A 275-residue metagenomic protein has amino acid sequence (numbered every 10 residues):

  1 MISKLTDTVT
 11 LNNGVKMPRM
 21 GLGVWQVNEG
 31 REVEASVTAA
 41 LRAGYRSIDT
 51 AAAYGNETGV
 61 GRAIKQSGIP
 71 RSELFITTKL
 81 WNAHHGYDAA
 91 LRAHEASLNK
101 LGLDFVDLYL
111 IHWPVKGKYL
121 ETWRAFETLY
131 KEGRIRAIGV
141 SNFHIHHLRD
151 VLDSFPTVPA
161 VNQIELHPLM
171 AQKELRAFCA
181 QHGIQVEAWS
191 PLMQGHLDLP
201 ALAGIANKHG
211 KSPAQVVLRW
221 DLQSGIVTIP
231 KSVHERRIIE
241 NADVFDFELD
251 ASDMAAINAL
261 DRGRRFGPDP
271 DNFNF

Functional and structural regions predicted by a protein language model:
M1-L74, F273: N-terminal binding-site loop/beta-alpha segment at the start of enzyme catalytic domains that lines or forms
I2-V9, T58, R62-K65, H94-A96 (+2 more regions): Alpha-helical scaffolding within the catalytic cores of extracellular/periplasmic polymer-degrading hydrolases
N12, G61-E73, E95-D104, T128-Y130 (+2 more regions): Acidic (Asp/Glu)-rich catalytic clusters
L22, I48-T50, V106, I138 (+1 more regions): Alpha-helix N-cap/helix-start motif at helix boundaries, enriched for small hydrophobics
N28-L41, G86-L101, L148-R149, M170-A171: Short, acidic/polar
E29, P114-G267, D271-F275: Beta/alpha (TIM)-barrel catalytic core signal, keyed to glycine-rich beta->alpha loops juxtaposed to Asp/Glu that bind
Y45, L103-V106, I135, P159: A structural motif
K79, A83-W123: Glycine/small-residue-rich loop that forms an oxyanion/phosphate-binding "nest" at active or ligand-binding sites
